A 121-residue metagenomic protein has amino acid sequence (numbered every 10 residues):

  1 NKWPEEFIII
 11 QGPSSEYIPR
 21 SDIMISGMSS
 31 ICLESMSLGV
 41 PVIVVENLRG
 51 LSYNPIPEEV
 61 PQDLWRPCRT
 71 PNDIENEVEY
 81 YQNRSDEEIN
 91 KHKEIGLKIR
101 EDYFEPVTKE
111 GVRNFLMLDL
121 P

Functional and structural regions predicted by a protein language model:
N1-L33, L38: Donor nucleotide-activated moiety binding/catalytic core segment of transferases that use nucleotide-activated donors
K2-P4, S30-D102: Catalytic binding pocket for nucleotide-activated donors in carbohydrate/polymer assembly enzymes
Y17-R20, E77, F115: CheY-like receiver
S21, T70, I99, V107-T108: Residue-identity detector for threonine
D102-P121: C-terminal alpha-helical cap of glycosyltransferases
